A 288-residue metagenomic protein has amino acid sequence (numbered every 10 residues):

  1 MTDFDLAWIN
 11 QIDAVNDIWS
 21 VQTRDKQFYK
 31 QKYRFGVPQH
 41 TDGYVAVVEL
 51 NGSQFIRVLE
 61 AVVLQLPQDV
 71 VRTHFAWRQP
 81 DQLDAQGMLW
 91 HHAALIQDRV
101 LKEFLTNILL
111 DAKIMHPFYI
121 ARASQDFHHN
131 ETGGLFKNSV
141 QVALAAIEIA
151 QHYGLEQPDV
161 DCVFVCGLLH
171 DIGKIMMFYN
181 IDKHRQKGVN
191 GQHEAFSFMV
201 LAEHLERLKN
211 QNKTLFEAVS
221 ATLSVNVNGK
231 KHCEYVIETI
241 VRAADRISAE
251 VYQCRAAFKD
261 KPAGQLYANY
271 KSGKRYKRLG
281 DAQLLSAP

Functional and structural regions predicted by a protein language model:
M1-D17: Structural detector for short beta-strands of small beta-barrel domains
D17-W19, I56: Hydrophobic residues embedded in beta-strands of well-ordered beta-sheets
Q22-H40: Beta-strand/loop nucleic-acid-binding surfaces
Q39-E60: Flexible glycine-rich surface loops and low-complexity tracts that mediate binding to linear polymers
A61-P67: Short beta-strand elements
P67-K187: Acidic/His-rich, divalent-metal-binding segments that scaffold phosphate/diphosphate chemistry
I149-D159, V163-D260: Divalent metal-dependent catalytic cores for phosphoryl transfer on phosphate-bearing substrates
I240-P288: Short hairpin/turn module used for nucleic-acid contact or packing/dimerization
